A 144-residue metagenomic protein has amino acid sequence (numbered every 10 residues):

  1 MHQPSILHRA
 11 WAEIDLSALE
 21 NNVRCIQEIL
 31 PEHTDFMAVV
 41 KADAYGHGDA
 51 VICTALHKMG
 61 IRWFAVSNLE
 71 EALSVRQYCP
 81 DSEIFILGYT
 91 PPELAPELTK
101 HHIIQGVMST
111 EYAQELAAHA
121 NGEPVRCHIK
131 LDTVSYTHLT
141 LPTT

Functional and structural regions predicted by a protein language model:
M1-P4: Basic/polar N-terminal segments that are highly enriched at the extreme N-terminus, encompassing both cleavable
I6, A10-E13, A18-E20, E32-L139: Active-site-proximal beta-alpha core segment in soluble small-molecule metabolic enzymes
N22-R24: Alpha-helical scaffold segments that flank or form the walls of functional sites
I29: Conserved PLP-enzyme active-site core in the AAT-like
T140-T144: A short, hydrophobic C-terminal helix/tail in secreted or cell-surface proteins
